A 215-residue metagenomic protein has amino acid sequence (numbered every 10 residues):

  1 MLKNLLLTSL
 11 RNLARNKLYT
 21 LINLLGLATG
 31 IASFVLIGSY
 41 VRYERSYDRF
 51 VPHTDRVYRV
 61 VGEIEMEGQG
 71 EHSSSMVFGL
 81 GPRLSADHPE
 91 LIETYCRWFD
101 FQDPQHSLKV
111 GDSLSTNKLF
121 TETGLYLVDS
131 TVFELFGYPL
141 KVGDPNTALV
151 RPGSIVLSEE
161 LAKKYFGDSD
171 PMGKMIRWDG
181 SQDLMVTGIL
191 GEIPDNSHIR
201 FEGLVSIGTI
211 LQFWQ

Functional and structural regions predicted by a protein language model:
M1-K3: N-terminal leader/signal peptides at the extreme start of proteins
L5-A14: A short amphipathic helical element positioned immediately N-terminal to and/or at the very start of a transmembrane
L13-N16, N23, E44, V60 (+6 more regions): Generic structural signal for small/hydrophobic residues in well-ordered secondary structure, especially within
N16-R45: Short, strongly hydrophobic transmembrane alpha-helices
I37-Q105: Membrane-proximal extracellular/periplasmic loop immediately following the first transmembrane helix
E63-S73, R97-T131, K141-I155, D179-S181 (+2 more regions): Short acidic/polar micro-motifs at solvent-exposed secondary-structure junctions
V128-V142, I155-Q215: Mid-to-C-terminal secondary-structure elements that act as membrane-proximal/extracytoplasmic interface segments
